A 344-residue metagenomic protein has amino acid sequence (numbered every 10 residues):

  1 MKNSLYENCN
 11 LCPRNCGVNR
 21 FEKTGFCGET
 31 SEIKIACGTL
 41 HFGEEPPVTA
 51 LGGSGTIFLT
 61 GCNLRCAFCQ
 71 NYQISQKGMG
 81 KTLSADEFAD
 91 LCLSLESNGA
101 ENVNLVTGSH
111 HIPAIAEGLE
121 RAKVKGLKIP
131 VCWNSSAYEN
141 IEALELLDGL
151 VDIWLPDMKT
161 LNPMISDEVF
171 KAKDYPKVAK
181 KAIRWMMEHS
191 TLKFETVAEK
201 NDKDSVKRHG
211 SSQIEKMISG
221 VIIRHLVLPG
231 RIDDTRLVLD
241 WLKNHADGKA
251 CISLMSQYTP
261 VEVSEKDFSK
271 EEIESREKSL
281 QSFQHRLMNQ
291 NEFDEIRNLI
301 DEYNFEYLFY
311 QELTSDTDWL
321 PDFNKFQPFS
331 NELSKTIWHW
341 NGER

Functional and structural regions predicted by a protein language model:
M1-T24, L192-R344: Auxiliary Fe-S-binding modules of radical SAM enzymes
K23, C27-G149, I153-W154, N162-P163 (+1 more regions): Conserved Radical SAM active-site core
G55, V103, V131-W133, W154-P156 (+3 more regions): Hydrophobic faces of well-ordered beta-strands that scaffold small-molecule active sites in alpha/beta enzyme cores
S75, I112, A137-N140, M158-P176 (+3 more regions): Conserved radical SAM core fold
L83, H110, F170-V178, G230 (+1 more regions): Alpha-helix N-cap and loop-to-helix initiation/capping positions
F88, I115, L144, A179 (+4 more regions): Aromatic/hydrophobic pocket-lining residues that form the small-molecule binding cavity in soluble enzyme cores
G118-C132, K181-H189, E292-N298: Alpha-helix-loop-beta-strand connector modules within alpha/beta enzyme cores
K173-T191, K203: Glycine-rich S-adenosyl-L-methionine
